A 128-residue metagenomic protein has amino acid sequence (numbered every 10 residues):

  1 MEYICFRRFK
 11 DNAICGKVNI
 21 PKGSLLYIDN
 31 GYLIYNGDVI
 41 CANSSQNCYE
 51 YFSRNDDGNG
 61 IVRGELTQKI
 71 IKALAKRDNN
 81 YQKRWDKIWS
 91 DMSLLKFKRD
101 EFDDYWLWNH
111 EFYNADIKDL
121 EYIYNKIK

Functional and structural regions predicted by a protein language model:
M1, N125-K128: Short intrinsically disordered terminal tails
Y3-D11: A short beta-strand micro-motif
C15-L120: Acidic, low-complexity, intrinsically disordered interaction modules
